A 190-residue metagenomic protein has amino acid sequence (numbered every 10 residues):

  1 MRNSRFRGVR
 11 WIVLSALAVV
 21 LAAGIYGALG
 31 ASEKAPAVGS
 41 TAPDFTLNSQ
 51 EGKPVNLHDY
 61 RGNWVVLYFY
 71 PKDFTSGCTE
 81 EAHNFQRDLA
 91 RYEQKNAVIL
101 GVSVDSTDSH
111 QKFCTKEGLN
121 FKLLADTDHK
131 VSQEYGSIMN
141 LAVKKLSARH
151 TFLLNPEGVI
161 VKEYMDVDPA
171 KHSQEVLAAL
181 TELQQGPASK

Functional and structural regions predicted by a protein language model:
M1-D44, N48, G186, K190: N-terminal targeting signals for export/organelle localization
P36, F45-W64: A short beta-strand-turn-helix
A42-P43, W64, A148-H150: Short loop/turn microsegments at loop-to-beta-strand junctions
H58-T79: Short active-site neighborhood of thiol/selenol oxidoreductases, capturing the structured segment around
G77-L119, T127-E134: Structural microenvironment flanking redox-active thiols in thiol-disulfide oxidoreductases
L119-F121, I138-L141, K145-F152: Structural micro-motif
L146-K190: Thiol-/selenol-based redox modules, centered on thioredoxin-like and closely related oxidoreductase domains
